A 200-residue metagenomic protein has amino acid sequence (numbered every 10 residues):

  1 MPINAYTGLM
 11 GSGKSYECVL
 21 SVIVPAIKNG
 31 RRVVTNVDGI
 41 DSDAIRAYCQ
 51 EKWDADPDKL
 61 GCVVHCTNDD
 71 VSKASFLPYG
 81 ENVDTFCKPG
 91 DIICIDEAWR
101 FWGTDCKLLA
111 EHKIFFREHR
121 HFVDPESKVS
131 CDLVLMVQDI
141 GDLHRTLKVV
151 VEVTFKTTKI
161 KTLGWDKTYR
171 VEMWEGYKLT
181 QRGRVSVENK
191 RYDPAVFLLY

Functional and structural regions predicted by a protein language model:
M1-I27: Glycine-rich P-loop/Walker A and Walker A-like loops and their local beta1-loop-alpha1 context in P-loop NTPases
A5, V34, I92-C94, V134: Structural motif
M10-G13, G39-D41, D70-K73, W99-K107 (+1 more regions): Short acidic, S/G/P-rich loop/turn micro-motifs used as interaction or catalytic elements
P25-K28, V83-C87, H121-K128: Conserved catalytic network of the ASCE P-loop NTPase/AAA+ motor domain
A26-C62, D69-S72: AAA+/P-loop NTPase substrate/partner-engagement loops
E51-W99, G103-T104, L108-L109: Conserved RecA-like ASCE ATPase "motif II neighborhood" in helicase/translocase motors
A98-L179: Replace "adjacent to P-loop NTPase cores in ATP/GTP-dependent enzymes" with "adjacent to NTP-binding cores
W165-Y200: Juxtamembrane amphipathic/hinge helix adjacent to a transmembrane helix
